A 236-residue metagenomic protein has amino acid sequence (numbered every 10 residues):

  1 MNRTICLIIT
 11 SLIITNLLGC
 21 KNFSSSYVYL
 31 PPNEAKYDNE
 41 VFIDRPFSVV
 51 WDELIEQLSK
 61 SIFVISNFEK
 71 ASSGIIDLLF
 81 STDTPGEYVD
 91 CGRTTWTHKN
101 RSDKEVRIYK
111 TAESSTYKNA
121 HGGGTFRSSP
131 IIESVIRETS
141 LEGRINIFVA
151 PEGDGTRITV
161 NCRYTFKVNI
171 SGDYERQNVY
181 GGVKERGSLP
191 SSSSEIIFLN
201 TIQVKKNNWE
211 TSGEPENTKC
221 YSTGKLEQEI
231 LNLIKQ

Functional and structural regions predicted by a protein language model:
M1-T4: Positively charged n-region of N-terminal signal peptides that target proteins for export
N16-G19: C-terminal motif of bacterial Sec signal peptides marking the signal peptidase cleavage site
K21-Q236: Ser/Thr-rich, low-complexity intrinsically disordered terminal regions
